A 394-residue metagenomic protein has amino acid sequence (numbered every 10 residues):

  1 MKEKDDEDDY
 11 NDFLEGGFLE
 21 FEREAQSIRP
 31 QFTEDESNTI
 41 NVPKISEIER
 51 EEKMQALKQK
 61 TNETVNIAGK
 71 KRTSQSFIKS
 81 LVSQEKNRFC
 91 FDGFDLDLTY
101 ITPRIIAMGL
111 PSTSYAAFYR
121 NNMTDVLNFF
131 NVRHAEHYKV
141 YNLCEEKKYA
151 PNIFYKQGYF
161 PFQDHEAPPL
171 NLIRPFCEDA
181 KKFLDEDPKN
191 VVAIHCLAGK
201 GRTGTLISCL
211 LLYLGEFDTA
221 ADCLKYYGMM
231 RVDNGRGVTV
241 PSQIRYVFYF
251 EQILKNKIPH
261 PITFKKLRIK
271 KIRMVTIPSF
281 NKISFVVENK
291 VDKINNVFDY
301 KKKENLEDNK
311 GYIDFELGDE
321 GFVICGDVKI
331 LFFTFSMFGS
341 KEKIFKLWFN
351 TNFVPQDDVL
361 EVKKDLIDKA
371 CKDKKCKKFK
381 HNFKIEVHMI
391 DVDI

Functional and structural regions predicted by a protein language model:
K2-I101, I106: Cytosolic, low-complexity regulatory segments enriched in Ser/Pro/Gly with interspersed Lys/Arg in eukaryotic signaling
R29, V42, A150, I258-H260 (+1 more regions): Intrinsic-disorder/low-complexity coil detector
R50, K200-R202, R231: Basic side chains
K58-V192, L214-K225, N234-G237, I269-I394: Cysteine-based protein phosphatase catalytic domain of the PTP/DSP
A180-F183, G204-K257: Cysteine-dependent PTP/DSP-like catalytic domain, specifically the C-terminal lobe
K189-C209: A phosphate-binding catalytic loop at a beta-strand-loop-alpha-helix junction that coordinates phosphoryl groups
V240-P278, V287-N289: Predominantly the structural core of cysteine protease catalytic domains
